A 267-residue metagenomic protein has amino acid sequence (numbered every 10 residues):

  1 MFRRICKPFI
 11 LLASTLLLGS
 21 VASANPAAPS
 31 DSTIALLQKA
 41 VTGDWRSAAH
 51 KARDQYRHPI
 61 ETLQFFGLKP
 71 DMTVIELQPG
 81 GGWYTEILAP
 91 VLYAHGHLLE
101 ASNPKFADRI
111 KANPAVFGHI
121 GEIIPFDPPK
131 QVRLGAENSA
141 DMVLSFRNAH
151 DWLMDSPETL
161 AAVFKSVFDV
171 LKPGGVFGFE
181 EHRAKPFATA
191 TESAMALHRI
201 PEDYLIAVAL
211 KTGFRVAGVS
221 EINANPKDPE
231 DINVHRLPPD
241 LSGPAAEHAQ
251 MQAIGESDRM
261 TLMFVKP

Functional and structural regions predicted by a protein language model:
T33-P70: Class I SAM-dependent methyltransferase Rossmann-like catalytic core, especially the SAM/SAH-binding loop
P70-G80: Conserved class I S-adenosyl-L-methionine
G81-Y93: Conserved SAM-binding loop of SAM-dependent methyltransferases across substrates and taxa, primarily the Class I
A89-P90, E158-P173: A short glycine-rich, Lys/Arg-flanked "PGG" loop and its adjoining helix->strand segment in the class I
V132-L144: A short acidic, Gly/Pro-enriched loop at the edge of an enzyme's catalytic core that lines a small-molecule cofactor
G174-E181: Conserved beta-strand signature within the Rossmann-like core of class I S-adenosyl-L-methionine
A190-A217: Conserved Class I S-adenosyl-L-methionine
M251-P267: C-terminal lobe and adjacent flexible extensions of AdoMet/dcAdoMet transferase-like proteins
